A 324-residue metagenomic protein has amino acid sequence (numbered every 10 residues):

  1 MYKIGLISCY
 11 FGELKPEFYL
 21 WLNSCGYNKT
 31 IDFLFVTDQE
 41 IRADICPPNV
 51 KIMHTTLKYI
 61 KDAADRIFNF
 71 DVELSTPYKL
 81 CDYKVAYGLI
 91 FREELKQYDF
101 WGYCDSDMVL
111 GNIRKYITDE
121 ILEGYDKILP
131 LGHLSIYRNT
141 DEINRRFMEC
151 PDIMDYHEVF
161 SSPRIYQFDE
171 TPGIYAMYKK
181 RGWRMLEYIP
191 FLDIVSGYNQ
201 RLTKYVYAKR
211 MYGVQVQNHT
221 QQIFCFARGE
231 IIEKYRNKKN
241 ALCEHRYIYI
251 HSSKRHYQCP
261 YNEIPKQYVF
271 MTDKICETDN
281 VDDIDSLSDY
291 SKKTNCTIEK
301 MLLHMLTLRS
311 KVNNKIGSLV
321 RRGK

Functional and structural regions predicted by a protein language model:
M1-L20: N-proximal low-complexity "stem/linker" segments adjacent to membrane-targeting elements
S8-Y10, F35-T37, C104: Short beta-strand/turn micro-motifs composed of small residues that flank or help shape donor/cofactor-binding pockets
W21-D32: Short, acidic, metal-binding catalytic loop of nucleotide-sugar glycosyltransferases
D38, R42-K96: Active-site-proximal specificity loops/subdomain of glycosyltransferases
K84-L129: GT-A fold catalytic core of metal-dependent nucleotide-sugar glycosyltransferases, centered on the diacidic
Y125-E142: Short beta-strand-to-loop element that shapes/binds the nucleotide-sugar donor at the catalytic cleft/hinge
R146-K293: Catalytic core and acceptor-binding pocket of nucleotide-sugar-dependent glycosyltransferases
T294-K324: Boundary detector for helix-to-coil junctions that initiate low-complexity/charged tails
